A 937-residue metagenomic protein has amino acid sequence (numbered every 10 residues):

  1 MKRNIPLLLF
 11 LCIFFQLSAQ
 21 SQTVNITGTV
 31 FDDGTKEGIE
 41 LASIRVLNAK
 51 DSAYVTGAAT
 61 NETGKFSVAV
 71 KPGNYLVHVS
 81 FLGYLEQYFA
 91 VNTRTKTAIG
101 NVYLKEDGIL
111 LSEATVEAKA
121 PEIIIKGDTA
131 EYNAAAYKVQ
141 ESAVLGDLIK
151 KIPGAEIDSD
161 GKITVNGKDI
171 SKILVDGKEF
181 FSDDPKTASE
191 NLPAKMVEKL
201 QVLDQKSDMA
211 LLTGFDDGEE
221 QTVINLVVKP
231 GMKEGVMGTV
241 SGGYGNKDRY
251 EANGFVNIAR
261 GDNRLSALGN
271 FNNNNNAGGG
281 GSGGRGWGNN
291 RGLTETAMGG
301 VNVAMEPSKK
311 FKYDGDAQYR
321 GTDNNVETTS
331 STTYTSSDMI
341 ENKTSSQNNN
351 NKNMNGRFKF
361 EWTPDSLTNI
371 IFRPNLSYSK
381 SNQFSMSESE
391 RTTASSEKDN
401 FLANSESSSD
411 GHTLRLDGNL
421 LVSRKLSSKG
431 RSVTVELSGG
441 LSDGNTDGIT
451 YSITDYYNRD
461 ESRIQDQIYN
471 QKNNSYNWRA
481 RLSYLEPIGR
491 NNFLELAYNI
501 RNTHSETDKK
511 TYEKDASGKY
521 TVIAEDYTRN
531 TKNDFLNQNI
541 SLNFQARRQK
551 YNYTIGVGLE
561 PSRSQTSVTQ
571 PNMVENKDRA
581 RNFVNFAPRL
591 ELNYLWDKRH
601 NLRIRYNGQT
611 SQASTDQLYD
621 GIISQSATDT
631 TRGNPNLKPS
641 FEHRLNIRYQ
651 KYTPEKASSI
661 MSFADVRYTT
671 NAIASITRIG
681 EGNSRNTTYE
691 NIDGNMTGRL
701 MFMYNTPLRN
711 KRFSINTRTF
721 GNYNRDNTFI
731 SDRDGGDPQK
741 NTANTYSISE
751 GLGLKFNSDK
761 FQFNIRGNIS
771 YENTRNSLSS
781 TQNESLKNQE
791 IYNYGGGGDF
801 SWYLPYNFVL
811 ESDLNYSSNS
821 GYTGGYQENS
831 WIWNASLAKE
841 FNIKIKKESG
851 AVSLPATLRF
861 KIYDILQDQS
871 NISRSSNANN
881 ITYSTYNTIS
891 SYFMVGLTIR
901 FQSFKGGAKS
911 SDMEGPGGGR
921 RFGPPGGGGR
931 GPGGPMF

Functional and structural regions predicted by a protein language model:
Q20-Q22, T63-S67, H78, K119-S387 (+13 more regions): Membrane-proximal, glycine/serine-rich, low-complexity loop/turn segments characteristic of large bacterial
G34-A49, P72, I125: Short, ordered, surface-exposed loop/turn motifs in non-cytosolic proteins
A49-A53, L76-A90: A short, solvent-exposed loop/turn motif at the edges and junctions of modular extracellular/periplasmic domains
A49-K65: Short, acidic Ser/Thr/Gly-rich low-complexity loop/linker segments typical of extracellular and cell-surface proteins
D128, A277-G286, V326-N342, S389-A403 (+8 more regions): Surface-exposed loop/turn segments flanking beta-strands in extracellular/periplasmic regions
K343-T344, N477-R479, V522-R529, R632 (+2 more regions): Outer membrane beta-barrel strand-and-loop segments of large Gram-negative receptors, especially TonB-dependent
L494-D597, S779, K787: Signature of Gram-negative outer-membrane beta-barrel scaffolds
S749-N768, K787-F937: Conserved C-terminal beta-signal and adjacent last beta-strands/turns of outer-membrane beta-barrel proteins
